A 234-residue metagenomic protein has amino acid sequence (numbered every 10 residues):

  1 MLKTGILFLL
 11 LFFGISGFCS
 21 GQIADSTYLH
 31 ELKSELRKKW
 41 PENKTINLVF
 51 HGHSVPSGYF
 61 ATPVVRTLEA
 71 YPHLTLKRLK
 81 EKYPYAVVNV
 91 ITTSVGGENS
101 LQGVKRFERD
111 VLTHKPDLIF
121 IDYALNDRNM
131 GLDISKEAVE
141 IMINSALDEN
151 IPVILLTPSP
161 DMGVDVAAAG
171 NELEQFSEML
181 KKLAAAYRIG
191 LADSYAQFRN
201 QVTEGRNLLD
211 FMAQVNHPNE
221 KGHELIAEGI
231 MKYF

Functional and structural regions predicted by a protein language model:
M1-Q22: Bacterial Sec-dependent N-terminal signal peptides
G21-T93, F107-K115: Serine-esterase "nucleophile elbow" of acetyl-processing enzymes
K33, P72, L76, V104 (+6 more regions): Extracytoplasmic/secreted envelope proteins and their assembly/folding machinery, especially bacterial periplasmic
N47-V49, A86-H114, N126-L156: Internal alpha/beta domain cores that form substrate/cofactor-binding pockets in large enzymes and binding proteins
S54-S57, V95-L101, L125-M130, S159-G163 (+2 more regions): Solvent-exposed loop/turn segments at secondary-structure junctions within structured extracellular/periplasmic domains
F60-R66, M130-I134, D165-N171: Short, solvent-exposed loop/turn segments at secondary-structure boundaries
L118: Short, Asp-centered acidic motifs that coordinate Mg2+ and/or phosphate in catalytic or ligand-binding sites
S159-F234: Catalytic His-Asp segment of secreted/periplasmic serine-dependent ester chemistry enzymes
